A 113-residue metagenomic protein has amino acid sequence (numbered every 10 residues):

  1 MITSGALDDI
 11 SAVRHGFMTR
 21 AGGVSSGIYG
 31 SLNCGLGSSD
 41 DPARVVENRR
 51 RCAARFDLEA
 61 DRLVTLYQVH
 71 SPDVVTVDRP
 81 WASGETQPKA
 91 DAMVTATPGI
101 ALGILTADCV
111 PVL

Functional and structural regions predicted by a protein language model:
M1-L113: Active-site microenvironment for binding and transforming phosphate-containing groups
